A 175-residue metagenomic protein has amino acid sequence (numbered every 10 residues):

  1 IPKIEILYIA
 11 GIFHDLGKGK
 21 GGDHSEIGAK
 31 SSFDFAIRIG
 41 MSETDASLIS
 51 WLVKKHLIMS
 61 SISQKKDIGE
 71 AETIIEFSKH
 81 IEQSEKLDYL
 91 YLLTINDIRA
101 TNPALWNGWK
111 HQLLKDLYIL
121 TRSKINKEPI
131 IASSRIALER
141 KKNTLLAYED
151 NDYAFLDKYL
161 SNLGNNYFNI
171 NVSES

Functional and structural regions predicted by a protein language model:
I1-P2, S42, I81, W106: Replace "in large, NTP-powered and nucleic-acid-processing enzymes" with "in large, NTP-powered factors and other
I1-S25, G40: Acidic/His-rich, divalent-metal-binding segments that scaffold phosphate/diphosphate chemistry
K3-I4, K30, Q83-L87: A structural signal for short secondary-structure junctions
L7-H14, E26-D34, S47, W51 (+4 more regions): Feature representing long, continuous alpha-helical segments
A10-L16, K20, H56-L57, L93-R99 (+2 more regions): Generic structural signal for hydrophobic core residues of well-folded globular domains
G19-G28, R38-A46, S61-S63, T101-L105 (+1 more regions): Extended hydrophobic-aromatic, low-complexity segments
I37-T94: Acidic/histidine-rich catalytic neighborhood
E72, E76-S175: Regulatory modules associated with amino-acid/nitrogen control
